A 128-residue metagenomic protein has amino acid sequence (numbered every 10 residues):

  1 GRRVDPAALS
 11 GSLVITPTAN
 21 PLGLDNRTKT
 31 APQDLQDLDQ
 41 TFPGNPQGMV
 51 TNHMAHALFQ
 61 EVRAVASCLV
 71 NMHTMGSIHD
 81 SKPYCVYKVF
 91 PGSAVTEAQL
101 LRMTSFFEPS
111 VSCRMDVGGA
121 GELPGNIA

Functional and structural regions predicted by a protein language model:
G1-A128: Structured catalytic-domain cores with a bias toward divalent-metal coordination
